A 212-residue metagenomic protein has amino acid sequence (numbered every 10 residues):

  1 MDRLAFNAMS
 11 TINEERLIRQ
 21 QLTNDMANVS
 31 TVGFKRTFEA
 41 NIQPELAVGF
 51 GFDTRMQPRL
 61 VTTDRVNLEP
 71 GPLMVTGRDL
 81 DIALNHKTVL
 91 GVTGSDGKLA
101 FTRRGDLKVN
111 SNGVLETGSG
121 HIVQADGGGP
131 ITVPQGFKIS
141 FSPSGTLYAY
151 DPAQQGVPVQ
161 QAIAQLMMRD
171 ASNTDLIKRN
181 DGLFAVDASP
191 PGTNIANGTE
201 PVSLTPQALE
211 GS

Functional and structural regions predicted by a protein language model:
M1-S212: Amphipathic alpha-helical polymerization modules
